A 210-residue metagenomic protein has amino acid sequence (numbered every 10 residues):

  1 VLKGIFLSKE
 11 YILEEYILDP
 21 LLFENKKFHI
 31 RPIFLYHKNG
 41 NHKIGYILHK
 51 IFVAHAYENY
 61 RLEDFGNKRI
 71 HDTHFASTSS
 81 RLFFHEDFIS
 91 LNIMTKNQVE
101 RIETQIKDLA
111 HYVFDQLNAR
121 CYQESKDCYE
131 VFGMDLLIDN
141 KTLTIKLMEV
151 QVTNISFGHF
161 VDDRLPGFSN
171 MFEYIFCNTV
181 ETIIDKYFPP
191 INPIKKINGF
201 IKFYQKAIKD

Functional and structural regions predicted by a protein language model:
V1-Y129, N140-I145, Q151-T153, F160-I183 (+2 more regions): Catalytic core of tubulin tyrosine ligase-like
M134-L136: Hydrophobic residue at the +6 position relative to the catalytic HRD Asp in the kinase catalytic loop
P190-D210: Noncatalytic interaction/regulatory regions of large eukaryotic proteins
